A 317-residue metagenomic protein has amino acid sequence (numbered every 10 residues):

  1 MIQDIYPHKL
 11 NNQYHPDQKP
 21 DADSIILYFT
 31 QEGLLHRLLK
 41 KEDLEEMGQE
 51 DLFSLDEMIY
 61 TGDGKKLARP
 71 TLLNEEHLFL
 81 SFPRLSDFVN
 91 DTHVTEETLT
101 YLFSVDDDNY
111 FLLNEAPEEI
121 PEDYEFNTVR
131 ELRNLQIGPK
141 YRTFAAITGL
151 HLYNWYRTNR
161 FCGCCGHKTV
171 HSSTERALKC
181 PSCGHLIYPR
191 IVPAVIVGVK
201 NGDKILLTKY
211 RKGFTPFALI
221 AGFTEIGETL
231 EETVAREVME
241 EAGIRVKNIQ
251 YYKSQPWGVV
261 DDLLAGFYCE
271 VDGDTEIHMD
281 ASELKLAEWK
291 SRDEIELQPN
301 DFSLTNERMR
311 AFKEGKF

Functional and structural regions predicted by a protein language model:
M1-N159, F214-F217, D280-F317: Nudix hydrolase/Nudix homology domain
T148-K200: Cys/His-rich short segments
A177-L219, F223, R245-V246, Y251 (+1 more regions): N-terminal strand-loop-strand
V195, L263-A265, K285: Change "...and in nucleic-acid phosphodiester-cleaving endonucleases..." to "...and in nucleic-acid processing enzymes
I220, V234, V238: Hydrophobic alpha-helical positions that pack around
T229-L230: N-terminal phosphate-binding loop and adjacent alpha-helix
Q255-I277: Active-site-adjacent beta-strand/loop module that shapes the phosphate/pyrophosphate-binding cleft
